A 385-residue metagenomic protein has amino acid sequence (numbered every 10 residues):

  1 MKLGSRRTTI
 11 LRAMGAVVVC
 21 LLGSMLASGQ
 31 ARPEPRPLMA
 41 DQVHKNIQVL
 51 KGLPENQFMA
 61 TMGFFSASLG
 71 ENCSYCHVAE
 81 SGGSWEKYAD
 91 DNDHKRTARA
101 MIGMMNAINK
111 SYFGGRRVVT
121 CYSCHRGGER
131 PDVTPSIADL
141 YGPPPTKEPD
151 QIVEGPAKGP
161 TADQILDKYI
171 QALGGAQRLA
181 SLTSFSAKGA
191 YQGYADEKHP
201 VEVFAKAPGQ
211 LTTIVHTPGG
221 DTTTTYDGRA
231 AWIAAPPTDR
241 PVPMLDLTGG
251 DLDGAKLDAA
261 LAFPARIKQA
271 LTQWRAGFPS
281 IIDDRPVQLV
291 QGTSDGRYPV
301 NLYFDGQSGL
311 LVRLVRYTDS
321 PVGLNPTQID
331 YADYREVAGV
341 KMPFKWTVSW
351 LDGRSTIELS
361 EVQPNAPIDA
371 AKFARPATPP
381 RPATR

Functional and structural regions predicted by a protein language model:
R12-M25: Bacterial N-terminal signal peptides
G29-E55, T134-A172, T384: N-terminal pre-domain segments of enzymes
P37-V78, A162-G189: Mature N-terminal segment immediately following signal peptide/propeptide cleavage in secreted/periplasmic
G52, S81-A107, V133-K147: Gly/Gly-Pro-rich "capping" loops immediately C-terminal to redox-active cysteine motifs in periplasmic/lumenal
G70-S81, V118-G128: The canonical Cys-X-X-Cys-His
D167-D239, L271-I281, S294: N-terminal mature ectodomain segment of secretory-pathway/periplasmic proteins
T212, P218-G220, I282-P380: Gly/Pro-enriched, hydrophobic low-complexity segments that function as extracytoplasmic propeptides/linkers
I233-A262: Acidic/charged, solvent-exposed loop-and-adjacent secondary-structure segments enriched in E/D, K/R, S/T, and G/P
